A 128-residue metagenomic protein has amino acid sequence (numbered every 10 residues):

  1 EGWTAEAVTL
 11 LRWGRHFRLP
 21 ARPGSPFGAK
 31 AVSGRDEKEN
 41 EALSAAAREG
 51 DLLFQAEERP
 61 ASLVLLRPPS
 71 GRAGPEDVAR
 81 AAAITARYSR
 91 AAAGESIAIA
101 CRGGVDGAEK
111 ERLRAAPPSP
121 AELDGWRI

Functional and structural regions predicted by a protein language model:
G2-I128: Duplex nucleic acid-engaging cores and interfaces of nucleic-acid transaction enzymes
